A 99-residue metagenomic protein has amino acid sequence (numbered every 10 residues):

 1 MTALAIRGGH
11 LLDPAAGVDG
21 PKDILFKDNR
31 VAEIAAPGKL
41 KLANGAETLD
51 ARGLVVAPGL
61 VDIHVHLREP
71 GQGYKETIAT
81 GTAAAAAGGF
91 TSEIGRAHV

Functional and structural regions predicted by a protein language model:
M1-A43: N-terminal metal-binding scaffold of metallo-dependent hydrolase/deaminase domains
A3, A46, T91: Conserved acidic residues
G9, A16, K22, F26-K27 (+4 more regions): Non-transmembrane, interaction-prone segments in cytosolic or luminal domains
L11, T48, L60-D62: Intrinsically disordered, low-complexity peptide-like regions
K39-V56: Active-site metal-binding motif and surrounding structural segment of the metallo-beta-lactamase
R52-R96: Metal-associated gating/positioning segment near the N- to mid-region
